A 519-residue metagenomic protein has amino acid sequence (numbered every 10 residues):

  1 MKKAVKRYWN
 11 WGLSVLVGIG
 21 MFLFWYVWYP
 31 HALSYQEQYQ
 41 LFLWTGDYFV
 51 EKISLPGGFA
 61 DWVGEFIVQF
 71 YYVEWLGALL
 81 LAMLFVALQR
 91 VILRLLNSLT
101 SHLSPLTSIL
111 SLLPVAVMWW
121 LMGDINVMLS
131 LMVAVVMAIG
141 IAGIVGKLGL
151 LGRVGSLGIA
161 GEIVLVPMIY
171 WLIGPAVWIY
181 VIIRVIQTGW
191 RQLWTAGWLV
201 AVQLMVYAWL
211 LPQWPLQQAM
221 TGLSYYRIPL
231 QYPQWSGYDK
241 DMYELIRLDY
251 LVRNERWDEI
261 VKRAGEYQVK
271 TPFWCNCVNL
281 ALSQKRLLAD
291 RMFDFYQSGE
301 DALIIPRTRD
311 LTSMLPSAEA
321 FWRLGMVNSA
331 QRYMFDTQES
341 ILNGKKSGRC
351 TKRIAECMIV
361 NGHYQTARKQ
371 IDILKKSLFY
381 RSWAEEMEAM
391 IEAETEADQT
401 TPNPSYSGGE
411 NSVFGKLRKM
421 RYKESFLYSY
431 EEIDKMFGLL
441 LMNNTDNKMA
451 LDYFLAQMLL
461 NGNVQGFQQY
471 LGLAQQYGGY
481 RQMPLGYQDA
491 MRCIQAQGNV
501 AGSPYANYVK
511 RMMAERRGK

Functional and structural regions predicted by a protein language model:
M1-M21: Start-transfer (signal-anchor) and selected internal transmembrane alpha helices of multi-pass inner/ER membrane
P30-F70, V117-L129, Y207-P233: Membrane-interfacial interhelical loops
Y35-Q38, I53-G57, G77, L81 (+3 more regions): Membrane-interface micro-motifs in multi-pass membrane enzymes
Y71-V86: Loop-to-helix entry region of an early transmembrane alpha helix in multi-pass inner-membrane enzymes
H102-L112, G146-V164, R191-A196: Short hydrophobic alpha-helices at membrane interfaces in multi-pass membrane enzymes
W120, L129, G149-Q187, Q203-L210: Transmembrane helices and adjacent periplasmic/lumenal helix-loop junctions of polyprenol-phosphate-dependent
W235-R421, L440-V464: Soluble catalytic regions of membrane-associated enzymes that act on cell-envelope and secretory-pathway components
L439, L460, A496-K519: Terminal, low-structured helical/coil segments at or just beyond the last alpha-helical repeat
